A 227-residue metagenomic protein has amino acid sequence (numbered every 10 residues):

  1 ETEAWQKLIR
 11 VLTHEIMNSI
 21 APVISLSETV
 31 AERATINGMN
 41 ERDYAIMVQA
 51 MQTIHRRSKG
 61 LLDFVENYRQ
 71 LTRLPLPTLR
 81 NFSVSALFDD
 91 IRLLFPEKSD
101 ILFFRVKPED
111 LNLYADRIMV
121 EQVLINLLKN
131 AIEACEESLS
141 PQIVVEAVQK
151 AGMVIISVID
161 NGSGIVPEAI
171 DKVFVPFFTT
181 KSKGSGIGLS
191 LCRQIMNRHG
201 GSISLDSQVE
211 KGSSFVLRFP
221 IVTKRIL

Functional and structural regions predicted by a protein language model:
I20-K59: Histidine phosphotransfer helical core of two-component systems
R73-P77, N112-A115, T180: Conserved micro-motifs of the catalytic ATP-binding
V84, G164-K172: Short helix N-cap motif at coil->helix boundaries in the Bergerat
L102-N112, I118: Conserved catalytic submotifs in the C-terminal HATPase_c
S140-G152: Short beta-strand/loop element within the Bergerat-fold HATPase_c
G188, C192: Short alpha-helical Gxxx[C/S/T] motif in the catalytic ATP-binding
